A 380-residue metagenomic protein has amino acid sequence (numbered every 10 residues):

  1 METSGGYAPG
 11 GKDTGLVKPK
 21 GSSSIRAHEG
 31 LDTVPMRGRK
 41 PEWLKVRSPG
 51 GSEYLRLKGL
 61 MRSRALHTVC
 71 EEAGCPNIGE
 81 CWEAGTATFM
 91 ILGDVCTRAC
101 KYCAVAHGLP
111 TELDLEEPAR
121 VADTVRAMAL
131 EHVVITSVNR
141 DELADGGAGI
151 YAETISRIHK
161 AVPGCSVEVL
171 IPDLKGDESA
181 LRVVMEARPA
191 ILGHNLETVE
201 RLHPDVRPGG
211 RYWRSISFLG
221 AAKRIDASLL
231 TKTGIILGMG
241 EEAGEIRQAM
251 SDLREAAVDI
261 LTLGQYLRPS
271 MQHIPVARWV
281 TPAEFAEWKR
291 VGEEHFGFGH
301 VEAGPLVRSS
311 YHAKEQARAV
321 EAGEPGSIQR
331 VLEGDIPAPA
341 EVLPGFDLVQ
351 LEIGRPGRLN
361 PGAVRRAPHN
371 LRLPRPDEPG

Functional and structural regions predicted by a protein language model:
M1-T88, D123, E153-G164, M185-A187 (+2 more regions): Auxiliary Fe-S-binding modules of radical SAM enzymes
V34-L44, E80-E117: Canonical Radical SAM [4Fe-4S] cluster-binding loop centered on the CxxxCxxC motif and its immediate flanking residues
E71, I91-L92, T136, L170 (+2 more regions): A secondary-structure boundary/capping signal
P76, T97, E200: Nucleotide phosphate-binding site architecture
G93, E168, E324-G326: Short, intrinsically disordered/low-complexity patches at protein termini and at juxtamembrane boundaries
D94, P172-K175, G240: Short, surface-exposed acidic/glycine-rich loop or hinge patches that mediate macromolecular interfaces
A99, L143, L202, M271 (+1 more regions): Glycine/Thr-rich phosphate-binding loops of Rossmann-like dinucleotide-binding domains
A104-R120, V125-G220, K232-T233, I260-T262: Core AdoMet radical
